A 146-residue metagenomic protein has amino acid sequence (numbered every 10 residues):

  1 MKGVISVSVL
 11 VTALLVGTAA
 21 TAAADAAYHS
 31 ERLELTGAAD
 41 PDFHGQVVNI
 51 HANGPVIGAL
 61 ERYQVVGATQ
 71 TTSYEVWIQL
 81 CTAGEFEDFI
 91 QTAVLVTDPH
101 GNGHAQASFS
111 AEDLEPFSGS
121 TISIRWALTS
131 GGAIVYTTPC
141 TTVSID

Functional and structural regions predicted by a protein language model:
M1-S8: Bacterial N-terminal signal peptides that target proteins for export
S8-G17: Bacterial N-terminal signal peptides
G17-A23: Juxtamembrane cytosolic interface motif at the C-terminal end of transmembrane helices
A23-E75, Q79-D146: N-terminal targeting/export leaders
